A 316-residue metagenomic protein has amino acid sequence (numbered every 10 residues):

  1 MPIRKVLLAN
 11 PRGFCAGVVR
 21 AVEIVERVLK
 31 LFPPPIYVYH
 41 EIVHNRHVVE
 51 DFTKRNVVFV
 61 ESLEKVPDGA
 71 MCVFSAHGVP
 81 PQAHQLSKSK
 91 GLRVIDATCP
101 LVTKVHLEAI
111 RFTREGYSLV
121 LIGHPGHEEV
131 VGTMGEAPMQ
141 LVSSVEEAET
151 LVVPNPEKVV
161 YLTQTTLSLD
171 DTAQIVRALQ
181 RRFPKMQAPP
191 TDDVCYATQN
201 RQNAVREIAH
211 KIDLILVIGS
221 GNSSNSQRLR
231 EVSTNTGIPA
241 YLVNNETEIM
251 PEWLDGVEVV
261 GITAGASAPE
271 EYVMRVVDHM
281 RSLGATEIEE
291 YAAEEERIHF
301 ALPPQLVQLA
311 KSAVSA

Functional and structural regions predicted by a protein language model:
M1-A264, E270-A316: The feature marks the mature, well-folded catalytic cores of soluble enzymes
